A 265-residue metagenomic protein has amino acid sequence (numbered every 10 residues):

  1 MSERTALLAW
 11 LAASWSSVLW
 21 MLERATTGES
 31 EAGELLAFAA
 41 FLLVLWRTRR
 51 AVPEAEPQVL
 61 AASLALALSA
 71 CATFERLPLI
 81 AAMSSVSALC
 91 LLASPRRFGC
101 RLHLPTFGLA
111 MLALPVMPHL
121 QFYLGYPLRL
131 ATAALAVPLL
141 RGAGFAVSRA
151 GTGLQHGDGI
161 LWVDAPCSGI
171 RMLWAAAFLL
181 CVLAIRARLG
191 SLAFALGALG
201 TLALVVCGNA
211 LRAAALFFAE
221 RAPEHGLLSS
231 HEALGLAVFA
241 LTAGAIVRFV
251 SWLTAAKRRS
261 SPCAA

Functional and structural regions predicted by a protein language model:
M1-G28, A37-E54, S260-A265: N- or domain-start disorder-to-order transition segments that initiate the globular core
A6, W10-L11, L120-I160: Extracytosolic (periplasmic/ER-lumenal) interhelical loops and adjacent juxtamembrane/interface segments of multi-pass
W20-G28, A70-A82, P95-G99, H119-Y123 (+1 more regions): Membrane-interface helix caps and helix-loop-helix hairpins in membrane proteins
R24-E31, G159-F178, V182: A loop-to-helix transmembrane entry motif
E29-S30, L161-W162, S168, L196-G200 (+2 more regions): Membrane-interface transmembrane-helix boundary segments in multi-pass integral membrane proteins
L35-R47, S84-R97, L102, T106 (+2 more regions): Hydrophobic cores of alpha-helical transmembrane segments in multi-pass inner/ER membrane proteins, independent
P53-S63, L79-S87, G99-A113, P127-A131 (+1 more regions): Cytoplasmic-side transmembrane-helix entry/capping segments in multi-pass membrane proteins
A72-P78, S85-G99, T106, S168-E224: Active-site beta-strand/loop microenvironment that shapes enzyme catalytic pockets
